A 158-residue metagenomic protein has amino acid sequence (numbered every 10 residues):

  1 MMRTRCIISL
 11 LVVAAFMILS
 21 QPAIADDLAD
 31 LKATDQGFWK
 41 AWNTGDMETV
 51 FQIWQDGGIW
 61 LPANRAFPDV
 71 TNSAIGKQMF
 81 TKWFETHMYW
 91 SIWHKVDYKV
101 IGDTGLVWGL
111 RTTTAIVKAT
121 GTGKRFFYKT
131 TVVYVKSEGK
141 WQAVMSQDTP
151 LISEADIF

Functional and structural regions predicted by a protein language model:
M1-L11: Bacterial N-terminal signal peptides that target proteins for export
V12-A14, I18-D56, D103, A155-F158: Short, low-complexity N-terminal intrinsically disordered segments enriched in polar/charged residues
L28-D30, M47-G102, T122-R125: A solvent-exposed, acidic/Ser-Thr-rich amphipathic alpha-helical stretch
W54, R111-T113, Q147-P150: Short beta-strand segments enriched in hydrophobic/aromatic residues within well-folded beta-rich domains
T86, T114-K124, I152: Short, cysteine-centered beta-strand-loop-beta hairpins and adjacent loop/turn segments enriched in charged/polar
Y98-L106, G121, Y134-K140: A short, structured loop/turn motif at beta-sheet edges
D103-A115, Y128: A short hydrophobic beta-strand element
F127-E154: Short beta-strand edge/turn micro-motifs at domain boundaries
